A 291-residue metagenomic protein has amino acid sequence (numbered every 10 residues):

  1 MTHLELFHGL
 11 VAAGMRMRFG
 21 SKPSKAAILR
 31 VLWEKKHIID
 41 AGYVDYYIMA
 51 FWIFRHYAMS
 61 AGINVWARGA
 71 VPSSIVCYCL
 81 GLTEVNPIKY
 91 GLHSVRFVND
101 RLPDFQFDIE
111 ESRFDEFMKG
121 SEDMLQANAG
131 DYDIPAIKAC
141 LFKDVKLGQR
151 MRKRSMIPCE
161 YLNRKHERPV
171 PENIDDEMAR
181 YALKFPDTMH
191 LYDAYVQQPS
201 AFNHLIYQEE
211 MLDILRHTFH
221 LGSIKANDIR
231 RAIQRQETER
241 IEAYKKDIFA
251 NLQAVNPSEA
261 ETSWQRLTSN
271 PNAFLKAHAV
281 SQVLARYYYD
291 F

Functional and structural regions predicted by a protein language model:
M1-F291: Alpha-helical scaffold/interaction cores of sigma-54-like transcription cofactors and many family A DNA polymerases
